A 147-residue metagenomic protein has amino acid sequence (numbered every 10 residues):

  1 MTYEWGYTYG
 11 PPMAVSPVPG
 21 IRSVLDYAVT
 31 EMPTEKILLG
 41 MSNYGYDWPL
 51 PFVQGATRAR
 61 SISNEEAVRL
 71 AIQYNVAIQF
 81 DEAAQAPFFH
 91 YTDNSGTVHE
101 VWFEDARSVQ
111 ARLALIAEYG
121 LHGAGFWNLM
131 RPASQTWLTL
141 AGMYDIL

Functional and structural regions predicted by a protein language model:
M1-A71: Substrate-binding surface in catalytic domains of secreted glycosidases
P12-R22, F103-Q110, R131: Soluble non-cytosolic domains of exported or imported proteins
L39, I116, A124: Conserved, mostly hydrophobic/aromatic
M41-L115, T136, A141-L147: Glycan-binding loop/region signatures in secreted carbohydrate-active enzymes
W127-L129: C-terminal functional modules
